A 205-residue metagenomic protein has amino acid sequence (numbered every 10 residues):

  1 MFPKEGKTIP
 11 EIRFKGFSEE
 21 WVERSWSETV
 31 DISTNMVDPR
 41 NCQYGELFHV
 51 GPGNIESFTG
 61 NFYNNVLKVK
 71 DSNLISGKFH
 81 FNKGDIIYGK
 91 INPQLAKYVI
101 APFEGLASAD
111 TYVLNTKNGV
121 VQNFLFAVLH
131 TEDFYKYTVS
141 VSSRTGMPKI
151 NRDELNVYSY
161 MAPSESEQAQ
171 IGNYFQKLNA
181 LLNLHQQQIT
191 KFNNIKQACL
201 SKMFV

Functional and structural regions predicted by a protein language model:
M1-F2, E11-G16, S72, T145-M147 (+2 more regions): Short, recurring structural edge motifs at helix starts
M1-V22, Q187-V205: Short amphipathic coiled-coil heptad-repeat segments
G6, I91, L106-Y112, S143-S166: A short glycine-rich beta-alpha junction/loop motif
R13-V37: Non-catalytic DNA-recognition/assembly elements of restriction-modification systems
F17, Y112-Q122, E154-Q170, M203-V205: Proline-centric
E28, I86, A169-L181, H185: Extracellular/lumenal glycan-associated surfaces
V30, P39-S72: DNA target-recognition patches
G51-P52, V69-Y135: A short beta-sheet element
